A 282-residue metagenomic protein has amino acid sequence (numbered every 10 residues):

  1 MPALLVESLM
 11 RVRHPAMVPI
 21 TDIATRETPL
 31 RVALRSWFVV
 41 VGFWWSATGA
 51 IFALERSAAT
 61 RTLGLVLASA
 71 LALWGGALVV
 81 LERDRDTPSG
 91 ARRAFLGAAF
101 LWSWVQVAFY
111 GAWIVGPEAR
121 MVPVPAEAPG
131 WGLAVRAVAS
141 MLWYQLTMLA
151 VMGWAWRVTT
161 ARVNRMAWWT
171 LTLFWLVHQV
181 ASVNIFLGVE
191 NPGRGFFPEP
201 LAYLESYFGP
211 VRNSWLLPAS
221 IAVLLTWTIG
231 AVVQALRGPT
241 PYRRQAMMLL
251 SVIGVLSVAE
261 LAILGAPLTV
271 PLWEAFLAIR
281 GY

Functional and structural regions predicted by a protein language model:
W44-T48, A68-E82: Central hydrophobic cores of alpha-helical transmembrane segments in multi-pass inner-membrane proteins across all
G49-T62, V80-R85: Short, hydrophobic transmembrane alpha-helix segments
R83, V107-M121: Transmembrane alpha-helix boundary signature
A91-F95, T160-F174, R243-V255: Interfacial segments of alpha-helical transmembrane regions
A126-M141, A202-W215: Short aromatic-rich membrane-water interface segments that cap or initiate transmembrane helices in multi-pass membrane
V138-F196: Hydrophobic, aromatic-enriched interface-forming segments
V189-I221: Membrane-interfacial catalytic/cofactor-binding modules of polytopic membrane enzymes
P210-Y282: C-terminal transmembrane-bundle signature of multipass membrane proteins, characterized by strong activation on
